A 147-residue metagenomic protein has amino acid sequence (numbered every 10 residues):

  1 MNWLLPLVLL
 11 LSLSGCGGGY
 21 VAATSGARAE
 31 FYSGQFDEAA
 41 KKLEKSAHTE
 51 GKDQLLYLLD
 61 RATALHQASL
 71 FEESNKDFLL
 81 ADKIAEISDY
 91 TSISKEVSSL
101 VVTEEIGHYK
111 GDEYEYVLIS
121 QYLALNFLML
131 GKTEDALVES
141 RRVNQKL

Functional and structural regions predicted by a protein language model:
L13-E38, K45-T49: Bacterial Sec signal peptide processing site at the extreme N-terminus
A29, A64-L65, N126: Residue-level signature for tetratricopeptide repeat
F36-D37, F71, T133: TPR-repeat structural position
L43-E44, F78, A85, S140 (+1 more regions): Inward-facing hydrophobic residues that define packing positions of alpha-helical scaffold repeats
